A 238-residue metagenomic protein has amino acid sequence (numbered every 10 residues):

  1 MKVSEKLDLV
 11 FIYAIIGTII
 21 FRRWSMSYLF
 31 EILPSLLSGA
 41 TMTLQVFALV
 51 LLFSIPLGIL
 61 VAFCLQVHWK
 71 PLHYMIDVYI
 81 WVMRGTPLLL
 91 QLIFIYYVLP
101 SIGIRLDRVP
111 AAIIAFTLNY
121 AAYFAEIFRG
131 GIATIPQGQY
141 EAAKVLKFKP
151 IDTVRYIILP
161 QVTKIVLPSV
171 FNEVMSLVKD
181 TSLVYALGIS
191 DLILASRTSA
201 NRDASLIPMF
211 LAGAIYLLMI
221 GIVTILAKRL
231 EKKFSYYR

Functional and structural regions predicted by a protein language model:
K2-R238: Transmembrane alpha-helices and adjacent helix-loop boundaries
